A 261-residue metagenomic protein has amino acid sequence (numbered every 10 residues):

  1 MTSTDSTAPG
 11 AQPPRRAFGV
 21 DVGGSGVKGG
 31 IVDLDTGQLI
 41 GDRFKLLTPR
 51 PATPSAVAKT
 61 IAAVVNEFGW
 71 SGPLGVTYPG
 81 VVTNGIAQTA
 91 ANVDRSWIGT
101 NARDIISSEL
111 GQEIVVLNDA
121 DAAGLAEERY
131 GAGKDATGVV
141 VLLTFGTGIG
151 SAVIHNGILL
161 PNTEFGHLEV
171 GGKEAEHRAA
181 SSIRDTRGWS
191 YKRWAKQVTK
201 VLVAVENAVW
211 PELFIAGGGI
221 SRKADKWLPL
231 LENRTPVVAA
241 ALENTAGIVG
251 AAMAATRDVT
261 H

Functional and structural regions predicted by a protein language model:
M1-L74, V82-I86, D104-Q112, A126-V141 (+1 more regions): ATP-binding/phosphotransfer module of carbohydrate and carboxylate kinases, centering on a glycine-rich
Y78: Glycine-rich nucleotide/cofactor/substrate-binding loop typically near the N-terminus or early in the first domain
A87-G99: A charged helix-plus-loop insertion that forms the helical arch/lid used to bind and gate nucleic-acid substrates
I114-D119: General beta-strand structural signal in soluble alpha/beta enzymes
I149: Extracytoplasmic strand-loop-helix segments at the start of, or within, the mature domains of secreted/periplasmic
